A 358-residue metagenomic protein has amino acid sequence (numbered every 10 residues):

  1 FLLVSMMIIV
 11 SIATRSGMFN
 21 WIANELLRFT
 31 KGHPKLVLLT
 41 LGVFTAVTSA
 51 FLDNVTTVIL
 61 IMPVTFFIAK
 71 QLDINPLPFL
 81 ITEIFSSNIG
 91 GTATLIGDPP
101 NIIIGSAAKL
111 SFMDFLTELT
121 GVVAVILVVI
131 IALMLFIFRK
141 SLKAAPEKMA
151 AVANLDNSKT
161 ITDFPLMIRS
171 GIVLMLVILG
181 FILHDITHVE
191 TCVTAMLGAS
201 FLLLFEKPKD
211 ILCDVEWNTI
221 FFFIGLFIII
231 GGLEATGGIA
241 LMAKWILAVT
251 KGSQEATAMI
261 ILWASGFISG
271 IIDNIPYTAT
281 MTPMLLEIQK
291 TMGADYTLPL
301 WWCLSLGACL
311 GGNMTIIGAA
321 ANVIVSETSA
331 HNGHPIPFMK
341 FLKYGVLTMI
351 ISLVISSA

Functional and structural regions predicted by a protein language model:
F1-I74, W217-T219, I224-M292: Membrane-embedded alpha-helical segments and adjacent helix-loop junctions characteristic of multi-pass solute
F1-R15, T120-K244, I336, K343-A358: Hydrophobic transmembrane alpha-helices of multi-pass small-molecule transporters
W21-I22, N101-D114, L183-V189, T236-K251: Membrane-interface helix termini and inter-helical loops of multi-pass transporters
A23, T56-F67, L80, T94-A108 (+4 more regions): Re-entrant/interfacial helical elements at transmembrane boundaries that shape and gate the permeation pathway
K35-V43, T57, L80-I81, L116 (+9 more regions): Hydrophobic alpha-helical transmembrane segments
F44-D53, I84-I96, G180-I186, W263-Y277 (+1 more regions): Transmembrane alpha-helix interface/packing and boundary motifs in multi-pass membrane proteins, characterized by
I68-E147, A294-Y296, I324-I355: Membrane-core helix-loop-helix motifs of multi-pass transport proteins
L116-I126, A256-A358: C-terminal transmembrane helix pair
